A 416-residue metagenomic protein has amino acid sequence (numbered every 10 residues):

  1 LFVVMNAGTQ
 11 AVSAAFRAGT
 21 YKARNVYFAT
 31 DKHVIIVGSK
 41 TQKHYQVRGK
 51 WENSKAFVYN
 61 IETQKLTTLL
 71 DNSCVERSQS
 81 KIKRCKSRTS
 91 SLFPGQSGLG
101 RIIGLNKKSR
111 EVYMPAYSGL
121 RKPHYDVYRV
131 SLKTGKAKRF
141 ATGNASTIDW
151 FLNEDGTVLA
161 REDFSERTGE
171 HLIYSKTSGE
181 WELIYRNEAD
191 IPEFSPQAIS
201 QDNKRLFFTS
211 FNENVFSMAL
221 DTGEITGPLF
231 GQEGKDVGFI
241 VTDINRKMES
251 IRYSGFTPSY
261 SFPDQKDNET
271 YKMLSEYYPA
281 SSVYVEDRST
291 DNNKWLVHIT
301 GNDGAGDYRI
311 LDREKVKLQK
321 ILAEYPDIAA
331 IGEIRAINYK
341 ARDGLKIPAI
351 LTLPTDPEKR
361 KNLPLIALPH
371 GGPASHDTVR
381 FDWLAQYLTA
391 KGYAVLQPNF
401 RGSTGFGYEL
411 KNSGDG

Functional and structural regions predicted by a protein language model:
L1-K294, N302-G304, E314: Beta-propeller folds
V3, V12, K294, R309 (+2 more regions): Generic alpha-helical hydrophobic packing signal
S39, T300, T352-P354: Residue-level recognition of strand-loop junctions within catalytic nucleotide-signaling folds
T68-L69, I321, K361-N362: Short, charged, solvent-exposed linker or helix-capping segments at domain edges/interfaces that act as flexible hinges
I103, V316-Q319, K361: Intrinsic-disorder/low-complexity peptide segments enriched for small residues
L274-S275, T300-G301, Y393, G414: Alpha-helix boundary/capping detector
D303-N338: An N-terminal hydrophobic leader/cap segment in hydrolases
D327-G416: Cap/lid segment of the alpha/beta-hydrolase catalytic domain
